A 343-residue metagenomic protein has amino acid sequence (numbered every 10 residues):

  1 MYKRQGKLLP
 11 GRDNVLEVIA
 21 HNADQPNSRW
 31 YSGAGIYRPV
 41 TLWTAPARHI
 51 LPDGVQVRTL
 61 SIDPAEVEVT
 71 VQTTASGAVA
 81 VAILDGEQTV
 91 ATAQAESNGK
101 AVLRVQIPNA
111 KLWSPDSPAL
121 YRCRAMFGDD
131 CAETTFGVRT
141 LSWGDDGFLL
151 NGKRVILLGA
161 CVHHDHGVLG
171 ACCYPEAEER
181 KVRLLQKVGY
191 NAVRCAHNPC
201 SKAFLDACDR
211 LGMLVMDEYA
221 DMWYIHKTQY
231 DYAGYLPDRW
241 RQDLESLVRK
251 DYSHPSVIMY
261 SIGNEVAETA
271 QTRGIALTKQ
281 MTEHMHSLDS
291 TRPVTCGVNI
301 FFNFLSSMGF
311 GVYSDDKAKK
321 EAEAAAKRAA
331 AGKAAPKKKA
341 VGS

Functional and structural regions predicted by a protein language model:
M1-Y2, K320: Short, intrinsically disordered or compositionally biased N-terminal tails of bacterial proteins
K3-K202, A207, L211-G212, I258-M259 (+2 more regions): Secreted/periplasmic carbohydrate-active enzymes, especially glycoside hydrolases
R183-L184, A192-A326, G342-S343: Substrate-binding/catalytic cleft of secreted carbohydrate-active enzymes, primarily glycoside hydrolases
A325, A330-A340: Low-complexity, polybasic segments enriched for Lys interleaved with small residues
